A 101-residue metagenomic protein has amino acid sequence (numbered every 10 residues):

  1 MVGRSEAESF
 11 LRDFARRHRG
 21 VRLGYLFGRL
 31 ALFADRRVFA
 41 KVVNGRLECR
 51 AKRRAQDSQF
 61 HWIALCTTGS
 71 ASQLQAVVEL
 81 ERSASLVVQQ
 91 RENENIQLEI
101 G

Functional and structural regions predicted by a protein language model:
M1-G101: Charge-dense, helix-prone N-terminal extensions
